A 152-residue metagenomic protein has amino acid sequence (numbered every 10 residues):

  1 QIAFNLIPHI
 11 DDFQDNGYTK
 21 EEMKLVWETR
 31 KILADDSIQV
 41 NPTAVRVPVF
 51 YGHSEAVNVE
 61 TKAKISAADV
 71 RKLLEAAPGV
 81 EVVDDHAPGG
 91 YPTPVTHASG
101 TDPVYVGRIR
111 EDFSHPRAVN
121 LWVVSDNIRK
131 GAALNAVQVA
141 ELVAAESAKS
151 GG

Functional and structural regions predicted by a protein language model:
Q1-A76: Active-site-lining helix/loop region of Rossmann-like oxidoreductase modules
D11, Q39, G52, P88-Y91 (+1 more regions): Generic, low-specificity signal for short hydrophobic/alpha-helical stretches with a mild N-terminal bias, encompassing
F13, V47, G89, F113-P116: A broad, structure-centric signal for solvent-exposed, well-ordered loop/edge residues that line or flank functional
Q14, P42-A44, G89-P94, V106: Sparse, context-dependent recognition of short Cys/His-centered cofactor- or disulfide-binding micro-motifs
E60-K62, E75-V80, Y91-G152: C-terminal helical cap and adjacent loop that interface with cofactors, partners, or active-site loops
E81-H86: Conserved short beta-strand edge segments in small beta-sheet-based binding/regulatory domains
